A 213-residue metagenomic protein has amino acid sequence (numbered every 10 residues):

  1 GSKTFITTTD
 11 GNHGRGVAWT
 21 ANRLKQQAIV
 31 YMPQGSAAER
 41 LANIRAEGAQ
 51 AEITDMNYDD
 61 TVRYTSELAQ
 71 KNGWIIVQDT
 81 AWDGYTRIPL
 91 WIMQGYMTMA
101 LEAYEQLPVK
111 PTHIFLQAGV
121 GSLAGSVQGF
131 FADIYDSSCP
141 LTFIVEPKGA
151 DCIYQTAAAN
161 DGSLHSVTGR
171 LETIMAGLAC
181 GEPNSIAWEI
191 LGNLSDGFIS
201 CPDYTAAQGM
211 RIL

Functional and structural regions predicted by a protein language model:
S2-I6, R15-L68, C152-S166, A187: Active-site-proximal loop->helix
G11: Conserved catalytic/binding loops enriched for acidic/polar residues
L24, E47-G48, N72, S138 (+1 more regions): Short, structured coil segments at secondary-structure junctions
Y31, T54, D79, V145-P147: Generic beta-sheet signal
Y64, D83-N193: Glycine-rich phosphate/pyrophosphate-binding loop at beta-loop-alpha junctions
P183-L213: Active-site-adjacent helical/loop segments in soluble small-molecule enzymes
